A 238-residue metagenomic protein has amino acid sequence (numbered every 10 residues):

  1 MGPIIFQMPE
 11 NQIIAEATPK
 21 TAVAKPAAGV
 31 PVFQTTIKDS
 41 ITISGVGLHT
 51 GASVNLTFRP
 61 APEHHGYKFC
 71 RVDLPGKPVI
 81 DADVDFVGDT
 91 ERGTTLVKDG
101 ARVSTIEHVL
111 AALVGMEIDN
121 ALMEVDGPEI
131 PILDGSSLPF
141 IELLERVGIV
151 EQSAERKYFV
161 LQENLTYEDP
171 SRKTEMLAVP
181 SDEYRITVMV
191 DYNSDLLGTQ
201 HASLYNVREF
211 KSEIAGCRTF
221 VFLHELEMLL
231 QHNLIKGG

Functional and structural regions predicted by a protein language model:
G2-G238: Short acidic-hydrophobic catalytic motif
